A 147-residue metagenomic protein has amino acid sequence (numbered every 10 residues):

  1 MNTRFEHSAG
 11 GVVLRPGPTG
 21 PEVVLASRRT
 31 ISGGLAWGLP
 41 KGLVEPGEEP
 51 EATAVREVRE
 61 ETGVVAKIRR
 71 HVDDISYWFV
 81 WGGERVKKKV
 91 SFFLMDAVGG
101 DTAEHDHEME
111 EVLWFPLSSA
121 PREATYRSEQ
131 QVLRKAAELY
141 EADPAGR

Functional and structural regions predicted by a protein language model:
M1-L39: N-terminal strand-loop-strand
T3-E6, V55, A137: Generic alpha-helical hydrophobic packing signal
S8, P18, E45, V80-W81 (+1 more regions): Intrinsically disordered, low-complexity segments enriched in small/polar residues
P16, V98, E138: Residue-level marker of positions within ordered structural domains that often coincide with functionally constrained
G34, G47, L94, K135 (+1 more regions): A periodicity- and composition-biased signal for non-globular, repetitive helical segments
W37-G42, Y140: Surface-exposed flexible segments
V44-Q131: Unchanged
R122-R147: Charged phosphate-binding loop/patch that engages nucleotide di/tri-phosphates or the phosphate backbone of nucleic
